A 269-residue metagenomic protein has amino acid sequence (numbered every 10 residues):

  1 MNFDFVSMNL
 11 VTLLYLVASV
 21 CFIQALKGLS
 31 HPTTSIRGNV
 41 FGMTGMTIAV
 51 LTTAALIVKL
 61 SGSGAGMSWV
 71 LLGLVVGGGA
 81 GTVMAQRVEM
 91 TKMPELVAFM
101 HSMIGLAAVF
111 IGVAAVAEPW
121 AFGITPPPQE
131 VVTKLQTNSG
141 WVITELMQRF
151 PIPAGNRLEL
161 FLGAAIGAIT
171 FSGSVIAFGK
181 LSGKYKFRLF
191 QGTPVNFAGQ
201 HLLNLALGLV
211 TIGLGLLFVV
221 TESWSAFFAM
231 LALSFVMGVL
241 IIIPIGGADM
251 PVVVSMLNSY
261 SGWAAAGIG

Functional and structural regions predicted by a protein language model:
M1-M67: N-terminal transmembrane signal-anchor/hairpin module of polytopic inner-membrane proteins
M1-M8, Q129-Q148: Short, strongly hydrophobic alpha-helical membrane anchors
F5-S19, S61-G78, N156-F171, E222-L233: Structural signature of hydrophobic alpha-helical transmembrane segments
S19-F22, F41-T53, W69-G77, G81 (+5 more regions): Alpha-helical transmembrane segments in multi-pass membrane proteins
C21-T34, G78-V97, S174-Q191, M237-M250: C-terminal ends of transmembrane helices
I36-G45, V70-L71, K92-I104, P194-N204 (+1 more regions): Cytoplasmic-side transmembrane-helix entry/capping segments in multi-pass membrane proteins
T53-L71, V83-M93, V109-T133, T144: Transmembrane alpha-helix boundary signature
A114-T125, I143-F150, V219-S225, V252 (+1 more regions): Transmembrane helix-loop junctions at the membrane interface of multipass transporters and ion channels
